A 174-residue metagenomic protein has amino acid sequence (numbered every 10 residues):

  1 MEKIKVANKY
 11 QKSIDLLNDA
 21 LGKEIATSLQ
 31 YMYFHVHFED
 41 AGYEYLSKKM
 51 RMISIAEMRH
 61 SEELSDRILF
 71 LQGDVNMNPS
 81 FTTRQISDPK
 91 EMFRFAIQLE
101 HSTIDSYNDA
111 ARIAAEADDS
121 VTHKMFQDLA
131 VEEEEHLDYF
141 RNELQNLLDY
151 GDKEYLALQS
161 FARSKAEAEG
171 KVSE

Functional and structural regions predicted by a protein language model:
M1-E174: Iron-associated oxidoreductase/ferritin-like identity signal
